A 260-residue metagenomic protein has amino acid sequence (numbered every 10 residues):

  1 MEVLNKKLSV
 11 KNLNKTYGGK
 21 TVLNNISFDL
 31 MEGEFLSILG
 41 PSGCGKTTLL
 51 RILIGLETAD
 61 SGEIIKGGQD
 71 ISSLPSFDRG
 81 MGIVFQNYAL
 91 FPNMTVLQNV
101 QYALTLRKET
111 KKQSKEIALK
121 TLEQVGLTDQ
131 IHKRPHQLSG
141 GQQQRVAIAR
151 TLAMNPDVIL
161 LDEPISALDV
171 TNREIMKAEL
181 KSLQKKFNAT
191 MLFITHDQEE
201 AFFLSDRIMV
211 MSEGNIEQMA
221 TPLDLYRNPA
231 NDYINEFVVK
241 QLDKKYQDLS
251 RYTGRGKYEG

Functional and structural regions predicted by a protein language model:
L39-P41: The feature captures the beta-strand-to-loop junction immediately N-terminal to the Walker
D70, T105, K112-D129, K181-S182: Conserved ABC ATPase "signature" region
D70-F85, L106, K112, N228-P229: ABC ATPase NBD coupling module
K133-H136, M154: Conserved signature/switch motifs of ABC ATPase nucleotide-binding domains
I159-D162: Catalytic Walker B motif of ABC-type/P-loop ATPase nucleotide-binding domains
E213-G214: Conserved ABC ATPase "signature" C-loop
M219-A220, N228: ABC ATPase "signature
